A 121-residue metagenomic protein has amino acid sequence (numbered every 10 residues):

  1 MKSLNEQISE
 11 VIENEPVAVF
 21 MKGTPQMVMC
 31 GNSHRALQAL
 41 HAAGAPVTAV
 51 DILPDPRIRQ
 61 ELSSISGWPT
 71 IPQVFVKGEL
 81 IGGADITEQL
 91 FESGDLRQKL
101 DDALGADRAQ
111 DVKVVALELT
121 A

Functional and structural regions predicted by a protein language model:
M1-A18, V112-T120: N-terminal leader/targeting and pre-domain segments
E6, R59-S64: TIR-domain catalytic/interaction hotspot
Q7-P46: Local sequence-structure signature of Cys/Sec-based thiol-disulfide redox active-site neighborhoods
C30, D101-A121: Short, solvent-exposed cationic patches
H41-R59: Thiol-based oxidoreductase modules, predominantly thioredoxin-like and allied folds used for disulfide exchange
S64-T70: Thiol/disulfide oxidoreductase modules built on the thioredoxin-like
V76-R108: Non-catalytic, surface beta->alpha helical segment in thiol-disulfide oxidoreductase systems
